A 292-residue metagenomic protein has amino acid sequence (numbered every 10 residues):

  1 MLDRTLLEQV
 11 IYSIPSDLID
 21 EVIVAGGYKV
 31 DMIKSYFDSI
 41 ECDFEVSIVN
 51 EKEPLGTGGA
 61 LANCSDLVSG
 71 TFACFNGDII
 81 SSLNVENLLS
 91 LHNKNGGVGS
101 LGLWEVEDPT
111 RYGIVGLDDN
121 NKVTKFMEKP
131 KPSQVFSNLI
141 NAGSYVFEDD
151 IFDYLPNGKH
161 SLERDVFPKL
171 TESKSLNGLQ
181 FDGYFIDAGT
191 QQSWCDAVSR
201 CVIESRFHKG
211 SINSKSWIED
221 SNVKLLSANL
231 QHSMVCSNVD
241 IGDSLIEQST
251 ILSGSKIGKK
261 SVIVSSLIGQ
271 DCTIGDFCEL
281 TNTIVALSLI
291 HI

Functional and structural regions predicted by a protein language model:
M1, I290-I292: Conserved small/polar residues in nucleotide/adenosyl-binding loops
M1-K34: N-terminal glycine-rich phosphate-binding loop and ensuing alpha1 helix
Y12, A62, D165-P168: Active-site phosphate/pyrophosphate- and oxyanion-stabilizing loops and adjacent acidic/basic residues in soluble
D20-V22, E45, V98, S175: Residues at the starts of beta-strands that form the adenosine-phosphate
K34-D119, P156: Conserved beta-loop-beta/alpha segment of the NTase-like Rossmann-fold superfamily that binds/positions NTPs
F72-A73, I80, E86-N93, E107-P109 (+1 more regions): Catalytic-core segments of class I nucleotidyltransferases/pyrophosphorylases that form NMP-activated intermediates
P156-G158, T171-G254, V262: Extended, small-residue-rich solenoid/repeat segments and analogous flexible loops that form exposed scaffolds
T250-I290: Generic C-terminus detector
